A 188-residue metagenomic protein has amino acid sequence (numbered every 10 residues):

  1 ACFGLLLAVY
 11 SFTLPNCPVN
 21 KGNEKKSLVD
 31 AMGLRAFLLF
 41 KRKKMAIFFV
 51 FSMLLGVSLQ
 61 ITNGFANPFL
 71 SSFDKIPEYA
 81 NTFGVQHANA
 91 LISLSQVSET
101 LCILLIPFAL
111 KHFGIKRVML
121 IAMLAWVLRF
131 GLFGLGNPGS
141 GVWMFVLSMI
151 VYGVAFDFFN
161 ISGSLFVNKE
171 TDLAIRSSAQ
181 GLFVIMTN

Functional and structural regions predicted by a protein language model:
F3-N20: C-terminal membrane-cytosol helix-exit motif in multi-pass small-molecule transporters
N16-F49, K75: Juxtamembrane intracellular "pre-TM" segments in multi-pass secondary transporters
K41-T62, I150: Pair of pore-lining "gating" transmembrane helices in MFS-fold secondary transporters
G64-H87: Short amphipathic helix-loop junctions that connect adjacent transmembrane helices in Major Facilitator Superfamily/SLC
V85-Q86, T171-M186: Loop-to-transmembrane helix entry/capping segments in MFS-fold secondary transporters and related SLC/MFSD carriers
L101-I115: Helix-to-loop junctions at the C-terminal end of transmembrane segments in multipass secondary transporters
A125-P138: C-terminal ends and interior cores of transmembrane alpha-helices in multi-pass membrane transporters/permeases
D157-D172: Intracellular juxtamembrane helix-capping segments at the cytosolic ends of symmetry-related transmembrane helices
